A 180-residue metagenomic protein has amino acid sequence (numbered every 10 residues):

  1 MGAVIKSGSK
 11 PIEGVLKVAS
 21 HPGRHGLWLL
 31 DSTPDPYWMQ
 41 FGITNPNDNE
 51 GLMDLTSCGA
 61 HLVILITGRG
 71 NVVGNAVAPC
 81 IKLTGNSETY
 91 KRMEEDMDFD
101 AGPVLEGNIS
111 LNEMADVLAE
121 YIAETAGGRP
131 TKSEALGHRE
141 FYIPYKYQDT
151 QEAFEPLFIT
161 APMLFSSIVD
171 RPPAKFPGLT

Functional and structural regions predicted by a protein language model:
M1-T180: Anaerobic metallocofactor- and corrinoid-dependent redox/one-carbon enzyme cores, especially those from methanogenesis
